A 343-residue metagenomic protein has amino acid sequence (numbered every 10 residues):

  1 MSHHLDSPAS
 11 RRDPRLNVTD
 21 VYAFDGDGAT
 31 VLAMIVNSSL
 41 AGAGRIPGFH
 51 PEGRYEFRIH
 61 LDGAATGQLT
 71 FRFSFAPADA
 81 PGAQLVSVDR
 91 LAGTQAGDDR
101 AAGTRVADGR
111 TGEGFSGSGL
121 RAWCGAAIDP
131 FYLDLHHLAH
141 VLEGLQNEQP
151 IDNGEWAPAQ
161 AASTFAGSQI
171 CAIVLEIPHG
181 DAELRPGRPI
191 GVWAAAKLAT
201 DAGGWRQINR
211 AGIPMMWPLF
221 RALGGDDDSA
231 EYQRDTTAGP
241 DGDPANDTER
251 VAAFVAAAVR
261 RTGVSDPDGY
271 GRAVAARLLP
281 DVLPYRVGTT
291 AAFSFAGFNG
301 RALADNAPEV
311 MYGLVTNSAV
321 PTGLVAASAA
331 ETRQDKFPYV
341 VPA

Functional and structural regions predicted by a protein language model:
M1-A343: Surface-exposed extracytoplasmic segments
